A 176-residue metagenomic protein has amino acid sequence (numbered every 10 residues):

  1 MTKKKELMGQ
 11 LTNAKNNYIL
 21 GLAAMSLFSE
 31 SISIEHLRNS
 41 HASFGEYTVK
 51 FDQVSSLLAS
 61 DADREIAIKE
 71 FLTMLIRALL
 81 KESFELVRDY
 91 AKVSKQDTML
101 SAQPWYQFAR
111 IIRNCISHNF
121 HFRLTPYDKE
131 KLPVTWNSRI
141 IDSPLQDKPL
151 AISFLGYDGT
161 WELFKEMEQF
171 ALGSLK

Functional and structural regions predicted by a protein language model:
M8: Phosphate/adenylate-binding glycine loop and adjacent helical scaffold
N13-I34, I68, L72-A91, L132-K176: Amphipathic, Lys/Arg-enriched alpha-helical patches that create a basic surface for binding polyanionic ligands
N13-N17, N39, N114, N119 (+1 more regions): Detector for Asparagine
L27, I32-L100, P104: Short, contiguous, well-structured surface segments enriched in hydrophobic/aromatic residues
R88-Q96, H118-K129: Short, solvent-exposed secondary-structure capping/transition elements
Q103-Y127: Histidine-centered, metal-coordinating catalytic motifs and their short helical/loop contexts
